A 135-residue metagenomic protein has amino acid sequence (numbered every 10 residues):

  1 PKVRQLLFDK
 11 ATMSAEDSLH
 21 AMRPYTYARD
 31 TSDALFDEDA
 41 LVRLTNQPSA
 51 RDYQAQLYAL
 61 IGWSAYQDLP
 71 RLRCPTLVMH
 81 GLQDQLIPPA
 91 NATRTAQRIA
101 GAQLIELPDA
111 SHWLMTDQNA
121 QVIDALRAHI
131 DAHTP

Functional and structural regions predicted by a protein language model:
P1-T12: Flexible "cap/lid" loop of the alpha/beta hydrolase fold
A15-D68: Conserved alpha/beta-hydrolase catalytic His-Asp/Glu region
P48, I87, D117: Residue-level signal for the nucleotide or nucleotide-sugar donor/cofactor binding architecture
L72, V78-H80, D84: Short beta-strand/loop motif that positions the catalytic acidic residue of the alpha/beta-hydrolase fold
R73-C74, G101: Active-site acidic short loop of glycosyltransferases
Q85-N91: Conserved alpha/beta-hydrolase "acid-adjacent" motif
T93-R94, A120: Active-site phosphate/pyrophosphate- and oxyanion-stabilizing loops and adjacent acidic/basic residues in soluble
A102-P135: Catalytic active-site module of serine/aspartate enzymes centered on a nucleophile-bearing elbow/loop
